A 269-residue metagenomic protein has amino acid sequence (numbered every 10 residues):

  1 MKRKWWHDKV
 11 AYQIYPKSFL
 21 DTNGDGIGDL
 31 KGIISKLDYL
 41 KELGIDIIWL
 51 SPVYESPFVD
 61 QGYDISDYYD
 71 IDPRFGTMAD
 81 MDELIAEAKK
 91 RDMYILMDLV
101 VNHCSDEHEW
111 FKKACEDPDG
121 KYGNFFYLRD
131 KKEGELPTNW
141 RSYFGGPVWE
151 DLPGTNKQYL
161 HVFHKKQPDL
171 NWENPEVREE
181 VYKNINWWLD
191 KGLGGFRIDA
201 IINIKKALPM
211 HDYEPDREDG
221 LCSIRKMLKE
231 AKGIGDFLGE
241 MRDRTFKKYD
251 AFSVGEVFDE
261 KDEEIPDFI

Functional and structural regions predicted by a protein language model:
K2-N186, D190, N203-E260: Acidic/aromatic-lined carbohydrate-recognition and catalytic surfaces of CAZymes acting on diverse glycans
I48, F196-I198: Hydrophobic residues within beta-strands of alpha/beta enzymes
L193: Conserved protein kinase catalytic-loop anchor
V257-I269: Noncatalytic carbohydrate-binding groove/subsite architecture in carbohydrate-active enzymes
